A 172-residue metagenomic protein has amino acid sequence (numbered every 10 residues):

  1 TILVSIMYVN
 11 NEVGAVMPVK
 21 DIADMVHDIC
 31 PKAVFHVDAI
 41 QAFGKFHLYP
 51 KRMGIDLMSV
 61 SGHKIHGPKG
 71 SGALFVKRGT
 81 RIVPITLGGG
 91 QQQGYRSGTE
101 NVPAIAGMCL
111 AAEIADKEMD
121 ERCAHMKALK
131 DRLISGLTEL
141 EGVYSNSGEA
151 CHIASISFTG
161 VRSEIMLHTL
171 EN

Functional and structural regions predicted by a protein language model:
T1-N172: Pyridoxal 5′-phosphate
